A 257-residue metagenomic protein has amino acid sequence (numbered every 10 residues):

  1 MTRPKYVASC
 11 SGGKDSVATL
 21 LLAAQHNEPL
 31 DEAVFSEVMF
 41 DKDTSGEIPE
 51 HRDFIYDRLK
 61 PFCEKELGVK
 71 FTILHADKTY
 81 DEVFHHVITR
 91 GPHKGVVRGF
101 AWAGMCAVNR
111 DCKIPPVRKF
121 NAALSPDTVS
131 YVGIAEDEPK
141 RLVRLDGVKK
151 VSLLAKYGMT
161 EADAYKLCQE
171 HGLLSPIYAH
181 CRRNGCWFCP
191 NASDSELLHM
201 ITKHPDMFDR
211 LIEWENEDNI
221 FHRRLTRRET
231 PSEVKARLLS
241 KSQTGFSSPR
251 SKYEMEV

Functional and structural regions predicted by a protein language model:
M1-V257: Nucleotide-activated chemistry modules centered on ATP-dependent adenylation/adenylyltransferase
